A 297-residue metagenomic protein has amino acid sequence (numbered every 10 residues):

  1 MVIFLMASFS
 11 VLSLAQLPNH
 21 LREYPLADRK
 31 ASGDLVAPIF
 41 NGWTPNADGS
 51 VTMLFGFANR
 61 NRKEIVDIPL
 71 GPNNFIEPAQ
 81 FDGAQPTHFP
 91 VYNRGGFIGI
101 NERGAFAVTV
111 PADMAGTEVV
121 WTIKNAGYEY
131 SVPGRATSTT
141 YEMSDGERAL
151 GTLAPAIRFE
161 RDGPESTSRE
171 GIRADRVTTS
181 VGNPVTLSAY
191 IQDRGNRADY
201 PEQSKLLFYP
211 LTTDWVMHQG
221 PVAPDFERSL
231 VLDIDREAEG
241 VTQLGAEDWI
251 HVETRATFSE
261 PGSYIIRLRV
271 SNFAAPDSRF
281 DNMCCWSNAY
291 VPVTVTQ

Functional and structural regions predicted by a protein language model:
V2-S10: Bacterial N-terminal signal peptides
V11-A15: Sec/Tat signal peptide C-region and signal peptidase I cleavage site
L17-Y24, K30-N46, F57-N59, D67-P72 (+4 more regions): Extracellular/lumenal mature domains of secreted and surface-exposed proteins
V51-F57: Short, well-ordered beta-strand segments enriched in hydrophobic/aromatic residues
R62: Short, acidic Gly/Pro/Ser/Thr-rich loop/turn segments
V66-R103: Acidic, aromatic-enriched beta-alpha/helix-loop junctions
R94-A107, A246-V252: Aromatic sugar-binding surface patches on proteins that engage polysaccharides or sugar-phosphate polymers
R103-A126: Helix-rich interaction surfaces within compact, conserved domain-sized segments that mediate assembly or partner
